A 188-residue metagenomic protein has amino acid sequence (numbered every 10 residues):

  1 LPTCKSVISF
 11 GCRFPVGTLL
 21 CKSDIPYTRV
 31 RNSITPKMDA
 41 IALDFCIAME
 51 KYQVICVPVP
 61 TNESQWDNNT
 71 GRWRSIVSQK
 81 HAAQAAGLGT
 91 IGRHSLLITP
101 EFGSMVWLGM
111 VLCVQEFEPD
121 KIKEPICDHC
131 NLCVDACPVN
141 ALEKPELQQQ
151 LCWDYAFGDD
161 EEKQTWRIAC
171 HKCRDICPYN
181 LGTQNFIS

Functional and structural regions predicted by a protein language model:
L1-R31, T35-P36: Non-catalytic, usually N-terminal nucleic-acid engagement modules in DNA/RNA processing proteins
Y27-S188: Catalytic cores of enzyme domains
